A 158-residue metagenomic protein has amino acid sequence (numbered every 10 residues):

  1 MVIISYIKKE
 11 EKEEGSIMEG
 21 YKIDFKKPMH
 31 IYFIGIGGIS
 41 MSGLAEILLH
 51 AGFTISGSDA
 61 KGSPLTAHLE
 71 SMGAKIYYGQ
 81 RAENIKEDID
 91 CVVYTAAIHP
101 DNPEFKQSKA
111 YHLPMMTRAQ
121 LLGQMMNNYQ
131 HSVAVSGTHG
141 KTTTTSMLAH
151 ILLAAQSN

Functional and structural regions predicted by a protein language model:
V2-P64, E70-A74, D88, V92 (+3 more regions): ATP-dependent carboxylate-amine ligase
G15, D24, I47, E70 (+2 more regions): Phosphate-binding loop of NTP-binding sites
A60-S63, Q80-A82, I98-H99: Short, polar loop motifs at secondary-structure junctions
K75-G79: Conserved SAM-binding strand-loop segment of SAM-dependent methyltransferases
